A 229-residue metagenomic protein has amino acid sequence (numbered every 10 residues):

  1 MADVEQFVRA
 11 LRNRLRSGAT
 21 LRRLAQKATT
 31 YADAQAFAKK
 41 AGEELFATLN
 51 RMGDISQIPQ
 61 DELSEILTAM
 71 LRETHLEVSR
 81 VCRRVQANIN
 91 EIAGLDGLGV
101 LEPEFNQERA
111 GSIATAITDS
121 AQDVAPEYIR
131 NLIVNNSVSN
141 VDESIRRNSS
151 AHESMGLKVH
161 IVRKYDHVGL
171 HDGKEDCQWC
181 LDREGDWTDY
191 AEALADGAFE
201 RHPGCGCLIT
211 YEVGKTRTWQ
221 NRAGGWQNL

Functional and structural regions predicted by a protein language model:
M1-H202, T210-L229: Domain-core detector
